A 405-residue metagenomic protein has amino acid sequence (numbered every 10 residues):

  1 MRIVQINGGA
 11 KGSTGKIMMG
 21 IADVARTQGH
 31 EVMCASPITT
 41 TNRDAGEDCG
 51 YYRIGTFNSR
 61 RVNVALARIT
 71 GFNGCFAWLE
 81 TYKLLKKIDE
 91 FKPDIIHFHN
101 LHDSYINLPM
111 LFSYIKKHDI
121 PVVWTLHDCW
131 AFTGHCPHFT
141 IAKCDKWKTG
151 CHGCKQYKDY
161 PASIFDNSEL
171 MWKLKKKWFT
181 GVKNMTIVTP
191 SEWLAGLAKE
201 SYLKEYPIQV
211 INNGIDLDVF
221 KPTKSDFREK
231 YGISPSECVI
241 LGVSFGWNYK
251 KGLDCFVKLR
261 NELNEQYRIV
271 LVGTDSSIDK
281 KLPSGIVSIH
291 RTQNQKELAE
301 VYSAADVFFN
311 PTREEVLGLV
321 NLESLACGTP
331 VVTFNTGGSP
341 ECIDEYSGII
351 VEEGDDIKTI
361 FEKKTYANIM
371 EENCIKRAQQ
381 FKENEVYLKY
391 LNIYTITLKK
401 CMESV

Functional and structural regions predicted by a protein language model:
V188, I233-K251, V257-R260: Conserved donor-binding/catalytic core segment of Leloir-type glycosyltransferases
G196-K199, I215-K230, D279-K281: Acidic anion/phosphate-binding donor-loop and adjacent secondary structure in glycosyltransferase catalytic cores
G273-A299: Nucleotide-activated donor-binding/catalytic signature segment of Leloir-type glycosyltransferases, i.e., the conserved
E300-A305, Y390: Short alpha-helical donor nucleotide-sugar binding micro-motif in glycosyltransferases
R313: Aromatic "clamp/platform" in nucleotide-sugar-dependent glycosyltransferases that forms part of the donor/acceptor
P330-T333: Short hydrophobic beta-strand element within catalytic cores of glycosyltransferases and related nucleotide-activated
D344-D355, F361-T365: Conserved acidic donor-binding segment of nucleotide-sugar-dependent glycosyltransferases
T365-E403: A charged, aromatic-enriched C-terminal amphipathic alpha-helix characteristic of glycosyltransferases across folds
